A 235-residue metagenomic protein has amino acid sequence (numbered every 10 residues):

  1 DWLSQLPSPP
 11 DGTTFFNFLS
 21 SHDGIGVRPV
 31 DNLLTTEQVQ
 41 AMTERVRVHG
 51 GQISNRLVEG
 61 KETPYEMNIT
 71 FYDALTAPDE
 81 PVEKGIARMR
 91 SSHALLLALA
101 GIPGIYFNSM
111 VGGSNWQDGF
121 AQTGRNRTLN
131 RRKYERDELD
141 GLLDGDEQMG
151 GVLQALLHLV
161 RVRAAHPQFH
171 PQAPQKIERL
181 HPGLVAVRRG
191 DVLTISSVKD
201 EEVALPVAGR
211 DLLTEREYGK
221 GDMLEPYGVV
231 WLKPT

Functional and structural regions predicted by a protein language model:
D1-A208, T214, Y218-T235: Active-site and adjacent substrate-binding regions of carbohydrate-active enzymes
